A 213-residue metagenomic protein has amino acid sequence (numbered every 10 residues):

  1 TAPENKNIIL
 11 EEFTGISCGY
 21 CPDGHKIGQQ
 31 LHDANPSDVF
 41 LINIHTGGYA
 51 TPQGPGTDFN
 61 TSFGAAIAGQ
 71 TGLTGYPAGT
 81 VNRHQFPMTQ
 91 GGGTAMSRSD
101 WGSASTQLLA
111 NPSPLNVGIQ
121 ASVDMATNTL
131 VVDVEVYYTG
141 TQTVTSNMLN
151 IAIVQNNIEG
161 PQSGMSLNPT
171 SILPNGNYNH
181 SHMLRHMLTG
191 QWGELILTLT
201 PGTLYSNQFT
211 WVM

Functional and structural regions predicted by a protein language model:
T1-A2, D124: Primarily marks secretory-pathway-exposed extracellular/lumenal segments that are disulfide- and glycosylation-prone
A2-G47: Local sequence-structure signature of Cys/Sec-based thiol-disulfide redox active-site neighborhoods
S37-M213: Short, conserved sequence motifs used for protein processing/export or organelle targeting and for catalysis
